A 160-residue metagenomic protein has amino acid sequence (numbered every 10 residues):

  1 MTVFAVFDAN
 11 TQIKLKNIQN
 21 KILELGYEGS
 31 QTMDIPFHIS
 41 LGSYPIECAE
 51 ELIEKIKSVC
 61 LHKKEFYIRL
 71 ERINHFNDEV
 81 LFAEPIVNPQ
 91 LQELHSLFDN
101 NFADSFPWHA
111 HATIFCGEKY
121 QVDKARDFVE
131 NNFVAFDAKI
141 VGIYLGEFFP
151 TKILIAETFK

Functional and structural regions predicted by a protein language model:
M1-E65, V87-D137, K152-K160: Basic, often amphipathic N-terminal segments
Y67, K139-G142: Residues at or immediately flanking beta-strands
E71: Substrate/cofactor-recognition hotspot
F76-E79: Short acidic/glycine-enriched loop/turn segments that link adjacent beta-strands
A83: Conserved, non-catalytic sequence blocks in retroelement Pol enzymes and Pol-derived host proteins
V141-I153: Glycine-rich beta-strand-turn "strand-cap" elements at beta-sheet edges
